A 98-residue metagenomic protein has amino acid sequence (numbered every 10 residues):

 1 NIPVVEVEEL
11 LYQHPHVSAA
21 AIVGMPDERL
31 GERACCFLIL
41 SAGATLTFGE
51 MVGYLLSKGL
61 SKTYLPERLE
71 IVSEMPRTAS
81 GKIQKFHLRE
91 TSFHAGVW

Functional and structural regions predicted by a protein language model:
N1-Y64, S73-E74, G81-E90: AMP-binding/adenylate-forming catalytic core of the ANL superfamily
E90-W98: Acidic/polar alpha-helix N-cap and adjacent early helical turns within long charge-rich amphipathic helices/linkers
